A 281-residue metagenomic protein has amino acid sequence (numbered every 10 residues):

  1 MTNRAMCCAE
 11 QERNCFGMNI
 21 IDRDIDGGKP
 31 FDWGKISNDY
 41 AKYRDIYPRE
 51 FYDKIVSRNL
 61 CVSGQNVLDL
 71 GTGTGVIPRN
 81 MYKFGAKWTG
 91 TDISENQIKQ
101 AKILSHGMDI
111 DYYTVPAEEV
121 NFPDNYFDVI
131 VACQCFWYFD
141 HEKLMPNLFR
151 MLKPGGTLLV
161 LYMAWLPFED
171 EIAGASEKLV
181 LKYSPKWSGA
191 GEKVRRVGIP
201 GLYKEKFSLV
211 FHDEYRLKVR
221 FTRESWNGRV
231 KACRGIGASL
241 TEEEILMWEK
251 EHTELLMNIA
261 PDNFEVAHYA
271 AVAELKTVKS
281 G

Functional and structural regions predicted by a protein language model:
F16-V62: Conserved class I S-adenosyl-L-methionine
L60-N66, P123: Short helix-loop-beta connector
L68, T74-E119: Class I SAM-dependent methyltransferase SAM/SAH-binding core
E118-I130: A short acidic, Gly/Pro-enriched loop at the edge of an enzyme's catalytic core that lines a small-molecule cofactor
A132-C133, H141: A short beta-strand submotif of the Rossmann-like class I SAM-dependent methyltransferase core that lines
F139-L148: A short, conserved alpha-helix within the catalytic core of class I
E142, G198-G281: Conserved Class I S-adenosyl-L-methionine
F149-R150, P154-V219: Conserved catalytic/acceptor-binding region of the Class I
